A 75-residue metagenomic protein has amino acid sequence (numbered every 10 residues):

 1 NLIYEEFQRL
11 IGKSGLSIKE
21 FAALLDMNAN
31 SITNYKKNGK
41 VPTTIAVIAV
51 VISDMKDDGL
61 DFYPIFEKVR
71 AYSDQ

Functional and structural regions predicted by a protein language model:
N1-K13: A short, Lys/Arg-rich alpha-helix, primarily the initiator
L2-Y4, S17, L60: A short, structure-level motif marking secondary-structure boundaries and short turns
G15-T33: Short alpha-helical DNA-recognition segment
T43-L60: DNA major-groove recognition helix of helix-turn-helix/homeodomain DNA-binding modules
D57-Q75: Short, charged recognition helix plus adjacent turn of helix-turn-helix-like nucleic-acid-binding domains
